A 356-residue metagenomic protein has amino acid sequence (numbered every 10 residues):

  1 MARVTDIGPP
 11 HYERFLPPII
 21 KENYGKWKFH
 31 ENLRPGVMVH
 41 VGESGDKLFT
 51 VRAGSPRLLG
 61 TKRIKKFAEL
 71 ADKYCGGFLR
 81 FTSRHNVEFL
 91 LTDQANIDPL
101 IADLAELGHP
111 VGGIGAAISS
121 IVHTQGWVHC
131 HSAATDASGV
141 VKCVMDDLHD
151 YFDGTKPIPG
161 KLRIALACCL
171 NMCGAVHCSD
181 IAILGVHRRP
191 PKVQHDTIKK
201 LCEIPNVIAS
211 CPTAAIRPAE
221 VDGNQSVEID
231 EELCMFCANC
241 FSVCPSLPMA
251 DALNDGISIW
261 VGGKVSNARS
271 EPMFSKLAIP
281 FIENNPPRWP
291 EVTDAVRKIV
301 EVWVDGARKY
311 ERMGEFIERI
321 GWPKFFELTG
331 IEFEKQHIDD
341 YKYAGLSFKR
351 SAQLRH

Functional and structural regions predicted by a protein language model:
E13, P17-L59, V122-G126, K276-F281: Short glycine-/aliphatic-rich beta-strand segments at the starts of folded cytosolic domains
K21-Y24, V51-P205, S210, R355-H356: Small-residue-enriched alpha-helical segments and adjacent helix-cap loops that form tight helix-helix packing
G76-S83, I114-G115, G154-K161, P218-A219 (+2 more regions): Flexible, glycine/charged-enriched surface loops at secondary-structure junctions
R80, N206-I229, M235-S258: Iron-sulfur cluster-binding cysteine motifs and their immediate structural context in ferredoxin-like electron-transfer
H85-T92, S226-D230, C234: A generic structural motif
I121-T124, K161-L170, M313-F326, L346: A glycine-rich phosphate-binding loop feature that marks nucleotide/adenosyl-phosphate handling sites
K264-A307: A hydrophobic, small-residue-rich beta->alpha segment in the mid-to-C-terminal subdomain of diverse proteins
V296, V302-E311, F316, F333-H337 (+1 more regions): Long, compositionally biased charged/polar accessory segments in the mid-to-C-terminal portions of proteins
